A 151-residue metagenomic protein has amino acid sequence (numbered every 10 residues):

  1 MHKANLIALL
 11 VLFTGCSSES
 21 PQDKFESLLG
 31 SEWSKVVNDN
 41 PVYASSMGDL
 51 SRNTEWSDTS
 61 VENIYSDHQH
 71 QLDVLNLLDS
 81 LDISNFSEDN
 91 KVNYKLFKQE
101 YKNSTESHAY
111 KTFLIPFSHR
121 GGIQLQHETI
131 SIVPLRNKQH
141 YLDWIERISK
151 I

Functional and structural regions predicted by a protein language model:
H2-L9: Sec-dependent signal peptide recognition, specifically the positively charged N-region followed immediately by
F13-G15: C-terminal motif of bacterial Sec signal peptides marking the signal peptidase cleavage site
S20-I151: Non-catalytic accessory/assembly modules
